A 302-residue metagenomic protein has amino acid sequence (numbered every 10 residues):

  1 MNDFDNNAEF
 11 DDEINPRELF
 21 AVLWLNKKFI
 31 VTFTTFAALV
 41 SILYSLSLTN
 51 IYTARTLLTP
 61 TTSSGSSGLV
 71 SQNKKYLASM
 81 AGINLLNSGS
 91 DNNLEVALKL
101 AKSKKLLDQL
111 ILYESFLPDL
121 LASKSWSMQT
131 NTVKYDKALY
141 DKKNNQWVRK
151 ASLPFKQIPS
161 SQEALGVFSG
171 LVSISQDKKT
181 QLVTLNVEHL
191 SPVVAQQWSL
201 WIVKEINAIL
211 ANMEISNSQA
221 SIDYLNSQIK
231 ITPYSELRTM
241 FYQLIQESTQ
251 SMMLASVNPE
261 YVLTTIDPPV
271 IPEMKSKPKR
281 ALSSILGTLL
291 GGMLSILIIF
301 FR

Functional and structural regions predicted by a protein language model:
M1-Q219, M240-L244, S248, M253-R302: Hydrophobic and amphipathic membrane-targeting/association helices
I222-F241: Hydrophobic alpha-helical transmembrane segments
